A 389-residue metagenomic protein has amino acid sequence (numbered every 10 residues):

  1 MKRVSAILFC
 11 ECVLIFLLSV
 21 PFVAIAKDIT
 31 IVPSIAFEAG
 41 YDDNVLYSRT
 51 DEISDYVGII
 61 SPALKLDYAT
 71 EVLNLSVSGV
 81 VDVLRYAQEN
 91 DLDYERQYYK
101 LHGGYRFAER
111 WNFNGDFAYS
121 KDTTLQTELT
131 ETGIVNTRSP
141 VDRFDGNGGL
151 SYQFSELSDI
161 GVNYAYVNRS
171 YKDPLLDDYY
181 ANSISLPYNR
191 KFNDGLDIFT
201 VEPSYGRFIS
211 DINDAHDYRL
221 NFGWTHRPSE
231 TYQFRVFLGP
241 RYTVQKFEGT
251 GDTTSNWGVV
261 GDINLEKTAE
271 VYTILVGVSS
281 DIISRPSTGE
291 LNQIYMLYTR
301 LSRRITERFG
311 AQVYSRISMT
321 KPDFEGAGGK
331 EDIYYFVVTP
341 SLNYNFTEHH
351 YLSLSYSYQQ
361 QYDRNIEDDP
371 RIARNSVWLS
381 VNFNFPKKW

Functional and structural regions predicted by a protein language model:
M1-C12: Bacterial N-terminal signal peptides that target proteins for export
C10-P21: Bacterial N-terminal signal peptides
A26-W389: Gram-negative and organellar
